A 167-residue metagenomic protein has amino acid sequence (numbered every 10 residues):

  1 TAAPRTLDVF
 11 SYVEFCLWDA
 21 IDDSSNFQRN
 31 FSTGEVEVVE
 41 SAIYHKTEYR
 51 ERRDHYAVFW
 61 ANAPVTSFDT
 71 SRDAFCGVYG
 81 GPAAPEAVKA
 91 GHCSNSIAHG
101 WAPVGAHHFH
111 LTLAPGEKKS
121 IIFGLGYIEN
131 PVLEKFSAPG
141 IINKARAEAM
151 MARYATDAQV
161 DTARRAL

Functional and structural regions predicted by a protein language model:
T1-P4, A102-P103, A114: A conserved hydrophobic secondary-structure block that centers on an alpha-helix together with its immediately flanking
A2-A90, V132-L167: Polysaccharide-binding surfaces and accessory modules of carbohydrate-active proteins
R5, L111-E129: Short Pro-Gly-centered flexible turn/kink motifs
F59-A61, H107, L125: Short beta-strand element of the conserved SAM-dependent methyltransferase core
C76-G81, G100-A102, G126: Glycine-centered flexibility motif
K89-W101: Active-site-adjacent bridging/hinge elements
N95-A98, H108-L113: Beta-strand-rich interaction surfaces with strong enrichment in secreted/lumenal proteins
G100-P103, R165-L167: Substrate-binding groove/exosite segments of carbohydrate-active enzymes
